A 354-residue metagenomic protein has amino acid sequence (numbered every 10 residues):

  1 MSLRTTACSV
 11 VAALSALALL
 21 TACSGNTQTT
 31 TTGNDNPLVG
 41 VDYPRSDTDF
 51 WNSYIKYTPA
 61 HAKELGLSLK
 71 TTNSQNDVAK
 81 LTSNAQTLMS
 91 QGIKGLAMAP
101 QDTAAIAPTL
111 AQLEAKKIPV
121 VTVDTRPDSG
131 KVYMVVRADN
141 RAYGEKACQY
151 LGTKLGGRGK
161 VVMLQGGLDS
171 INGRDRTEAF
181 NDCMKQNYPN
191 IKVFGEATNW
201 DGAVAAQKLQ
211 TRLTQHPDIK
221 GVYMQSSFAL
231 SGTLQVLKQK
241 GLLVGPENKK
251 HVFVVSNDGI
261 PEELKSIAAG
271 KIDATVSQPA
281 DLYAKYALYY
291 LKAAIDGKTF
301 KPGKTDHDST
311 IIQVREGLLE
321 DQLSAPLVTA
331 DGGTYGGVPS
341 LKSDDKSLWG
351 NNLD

Functional and structural regions predicted by a protein language model:
M1-V11: Bacterial N-terminal signal peptides that target proteins for export
A18-A22: C-terminal motif of bacterial Sec signal peptides marking the signal peptidase cleavage site
C23-N34: Bacterial lipoprotein signal-peptidase II cleavage site
D35, N172, C183, N187 (+1 more regions): Hinge/cleft segment of the Venus flytrap/periplasmic-binding protein
D42-I55, K70-K80, Q101-D102, T125 (+6 more regions): Hinge/beta->alpha junction and helix N-cap segments in small-molecule ligand-binding domains
A79-I93, A203-D218: Short, well-structured alpha-helical segments in soluble
A104-A142, Y150, K160, I260-S266 (+1 more regions): Flexible loop/hinge segments that line or gate small-molecule binding clefts
Q225-L237, I267-A268, A274, Q278-T299: Extracellular/periplasmic ligand-binding modules, especially the Venus flytrap/periplasmic-binding
